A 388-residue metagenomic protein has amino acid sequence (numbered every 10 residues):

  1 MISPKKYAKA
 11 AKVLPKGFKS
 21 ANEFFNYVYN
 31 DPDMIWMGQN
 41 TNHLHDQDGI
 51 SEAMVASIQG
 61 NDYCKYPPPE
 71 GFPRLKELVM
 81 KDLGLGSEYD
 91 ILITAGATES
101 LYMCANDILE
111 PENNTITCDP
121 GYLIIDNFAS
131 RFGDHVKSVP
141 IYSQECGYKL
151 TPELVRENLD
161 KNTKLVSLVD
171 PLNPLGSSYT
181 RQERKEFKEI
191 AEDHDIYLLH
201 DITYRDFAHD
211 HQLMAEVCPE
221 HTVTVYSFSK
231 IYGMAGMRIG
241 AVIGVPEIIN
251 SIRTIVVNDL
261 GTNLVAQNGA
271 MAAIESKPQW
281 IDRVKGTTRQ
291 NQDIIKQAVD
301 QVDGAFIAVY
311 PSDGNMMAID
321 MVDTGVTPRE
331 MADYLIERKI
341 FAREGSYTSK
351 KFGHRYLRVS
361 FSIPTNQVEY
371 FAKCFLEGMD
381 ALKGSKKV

Functional and structural regions predicted by a protein language model:
I2-G96, M103, A381-V388: N-terminal small-domain helix-loop-helix segment of the aminotransferase-like
N106-L168: PLP-dependent aminotransferase-like
F132, D193-H194, R338: Helix C-cap/helix->beta junction micro-motif
S143-H209: Active-site phosphate-binding strand-loop segment of PLP-dependent enzymes
E220-R289, K296-Q297, M379-D380, G384: Conserved core segment of the aminotransferase class I/II
T288-K296, I307-D320: Conserved glycine-rich beta-strand-loop-beta hairpin in the small C-terminal domain of fold type I
G325-M331, N366-Y370: Short, conserved charged micro-motifs
E337-F341, S349-V388: PLP-dependent enzyme catalytic core of the Aspartate aminotransferase-like
